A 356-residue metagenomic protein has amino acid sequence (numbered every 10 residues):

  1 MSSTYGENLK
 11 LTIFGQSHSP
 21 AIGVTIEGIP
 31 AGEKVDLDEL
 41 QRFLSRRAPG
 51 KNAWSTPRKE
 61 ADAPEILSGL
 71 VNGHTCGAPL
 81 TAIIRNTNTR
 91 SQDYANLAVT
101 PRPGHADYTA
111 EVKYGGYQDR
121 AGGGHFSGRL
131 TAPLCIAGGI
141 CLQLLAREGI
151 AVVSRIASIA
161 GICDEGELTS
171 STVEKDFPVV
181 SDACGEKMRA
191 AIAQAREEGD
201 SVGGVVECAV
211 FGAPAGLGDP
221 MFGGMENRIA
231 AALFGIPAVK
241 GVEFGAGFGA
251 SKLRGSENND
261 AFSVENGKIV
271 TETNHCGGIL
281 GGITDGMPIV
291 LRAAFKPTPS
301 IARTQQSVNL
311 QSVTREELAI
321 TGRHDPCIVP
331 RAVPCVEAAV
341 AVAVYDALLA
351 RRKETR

Functional and structural regions predicted by a protein language model:
M1-R58: N-terminal, positively charged regions that mediate nucleic acid binding
K10, S300-R356: Internal helix-turn-beta structural module
K10-G15, Q118-L130, A215-D219, C276-I279 (+1 more regions): A short glycine/serine-rich beta->alpha loop
F14, P20, C135, G199-V202 (+1 more regions): Glycine-rich anion/phosphate-binding loop at the beta-strand->alpha-helix junction
P20-G32, G128-I150, G223-A231, M287-P297 (+1 more regions): Alpha-helical support elements that line or immediately flank enzyme active sites and cofactor-binding pockets
L44-P103, D107-T109: Glycine-rich, N-terminal phosphate-binding loop and its surrounding beta-alpha-beta segment
A98-G124, Q306-H324: Short acidic, glycine/tyrosine-flanked loop/strand segments centered on an H-E-D-like triad
K113-M221: Glycine-rich, mobile lid/loop segments that gate access to catalytic sites or pores
